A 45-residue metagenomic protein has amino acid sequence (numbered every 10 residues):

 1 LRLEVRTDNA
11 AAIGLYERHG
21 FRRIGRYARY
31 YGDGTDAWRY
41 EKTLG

Functional and structural regions predicted by a protein language model:
R2, R6-G14, R18-H19, R26-G45: C-terminal "cap" of GNAT-fold acetyltransferases
